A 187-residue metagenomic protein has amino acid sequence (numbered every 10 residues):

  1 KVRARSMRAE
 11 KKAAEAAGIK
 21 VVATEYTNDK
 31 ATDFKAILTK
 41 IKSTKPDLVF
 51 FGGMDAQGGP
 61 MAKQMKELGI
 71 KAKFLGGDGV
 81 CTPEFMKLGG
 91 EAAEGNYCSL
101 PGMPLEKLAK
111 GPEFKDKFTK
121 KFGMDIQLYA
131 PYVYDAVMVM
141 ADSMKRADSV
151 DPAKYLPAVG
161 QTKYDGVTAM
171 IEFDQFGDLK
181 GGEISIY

Functional and structural regions predicted by a protein language model:
K1-Y187: Extracytosolic ligand-binding ectodomains
